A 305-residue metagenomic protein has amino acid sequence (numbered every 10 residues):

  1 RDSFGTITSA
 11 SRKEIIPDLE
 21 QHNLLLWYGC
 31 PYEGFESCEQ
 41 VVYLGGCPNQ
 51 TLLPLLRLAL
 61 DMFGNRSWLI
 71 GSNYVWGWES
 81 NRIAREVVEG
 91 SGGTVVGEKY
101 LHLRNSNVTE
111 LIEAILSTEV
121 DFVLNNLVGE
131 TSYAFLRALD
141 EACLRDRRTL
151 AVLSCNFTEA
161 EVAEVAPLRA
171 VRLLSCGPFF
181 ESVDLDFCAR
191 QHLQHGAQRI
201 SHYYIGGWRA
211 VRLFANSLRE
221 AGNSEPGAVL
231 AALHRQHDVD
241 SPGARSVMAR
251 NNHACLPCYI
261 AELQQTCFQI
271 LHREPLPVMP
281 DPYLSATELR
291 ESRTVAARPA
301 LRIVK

Functional and structural regions predicted by a protein language model:
R1, T51-P54, L101-A114: Structural motif
R1-G34: Beta-alpha junction/loop-to-helix N-cap segments that form part of ligand/metal-binding clefts
R1-I7, W27-G29, W68-I70, E119-F135 (+2 more regions): Periplasmic-binding protein-like
L24-P54: Extracellular glycoside hydrolase catalytic/binding regions
L44-K99: An alpha-beta-alpha
E141-R209: Extracellular/periplasmic periplasmic-binding protein-like sensory domains
R219-A232: Short, charged, surface-exposed loops that flank catalytic or proteolytic processing sites
P242-K305: Solvent-exposed, acidic/polar segments of extracytosolic/periplasmic ligand-binding ectodomains
